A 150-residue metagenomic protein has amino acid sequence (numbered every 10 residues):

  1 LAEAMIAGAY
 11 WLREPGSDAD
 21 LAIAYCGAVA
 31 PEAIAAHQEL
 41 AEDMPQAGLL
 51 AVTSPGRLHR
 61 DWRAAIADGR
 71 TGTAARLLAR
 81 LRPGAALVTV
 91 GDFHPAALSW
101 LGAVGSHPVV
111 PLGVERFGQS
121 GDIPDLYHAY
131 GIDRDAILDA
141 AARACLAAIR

Functional and structural regions predicted by a protein language model:
L1-R150: Thiamine diphosphate
